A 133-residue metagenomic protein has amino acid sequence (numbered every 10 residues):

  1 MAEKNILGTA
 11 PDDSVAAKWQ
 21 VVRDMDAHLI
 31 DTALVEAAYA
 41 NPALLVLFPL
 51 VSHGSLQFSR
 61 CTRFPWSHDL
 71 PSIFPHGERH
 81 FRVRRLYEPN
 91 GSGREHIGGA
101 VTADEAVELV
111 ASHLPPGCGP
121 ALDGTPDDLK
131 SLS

Functional and structural regions predicted by a protein language model:
M1-F64, D123, D127-S133: Negatively charged, low-complexity tracts enriched in Asp/Glu with abundant Ser/Thr
E3, V15, W19, R85-G91 (+1 more regions): Generic alpha-helix detector with strongest preference for long hydrophobic helices that associate with membranes
L7, L44-V46, C61, P71 (+2 more regions): Short, flexible coil/linker segments at or flanking structured domains
S55-Q57, H80-R85, G99: Ordered hydrophobic segments in well-structured contexts
L56, I73-H76, A111-S112: Generic preference for hydrophobic/aromatic residues in regular secondary structure cores
P65-G93: Short aromatic-glycine-(Arg/Gly/Cys) micro-motifs in beta-strand/loop hairpins
L86-L129: Ampiphathic alpha-helical segments that act as solvent-exposed interaction surfaces
